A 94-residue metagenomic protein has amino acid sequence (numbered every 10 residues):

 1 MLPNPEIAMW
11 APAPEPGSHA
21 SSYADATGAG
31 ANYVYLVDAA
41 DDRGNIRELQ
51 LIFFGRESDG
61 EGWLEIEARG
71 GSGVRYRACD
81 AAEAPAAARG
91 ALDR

Functional and structural regions predicted by a protein language model:
M1-L2, W63: Generic detector of contiguous secondary-structure segments
P3-G28: Structural detector for short beta-strands of small beta-barrel domains
N4, G30-N32, D59: Short, surface-exposed loop/turn motifs at beta-strand boundaries within globular domains
I7-M9, Y33-Y35, R47: A generic structural signal for short beta-strands and their flanking turns/coil linkers
G28-G30, R94: Short solvent-exposed strand/turn elements
A31-D42: A short beta-strand signature
D42-L92: Structured, soluble extracytoplasmic/luminal domains of envelope-associated proteins
